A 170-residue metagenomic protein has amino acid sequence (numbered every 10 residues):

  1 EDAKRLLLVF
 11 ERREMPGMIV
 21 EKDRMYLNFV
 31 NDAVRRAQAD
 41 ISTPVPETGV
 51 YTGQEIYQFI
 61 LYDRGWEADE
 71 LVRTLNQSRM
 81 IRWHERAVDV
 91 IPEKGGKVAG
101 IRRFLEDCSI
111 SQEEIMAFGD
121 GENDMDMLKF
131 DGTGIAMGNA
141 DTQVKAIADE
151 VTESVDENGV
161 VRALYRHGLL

Functional and structural regions predicted by a protein language model:
E1, K94, E153-E157: Generic structural signal for well-ordered, non-membrane alpha-helical segments in soluble metabolic enzymes
A3-M127, N139: Conserved acidic, metal-coordinating active-site core of Asp-based, Mg2+-dependent phosphoryl-transfer enzymes
F130, I135-L170: Asp-based, Mg2+/Mn2+-dependent phosphohydrolase catalytic module
